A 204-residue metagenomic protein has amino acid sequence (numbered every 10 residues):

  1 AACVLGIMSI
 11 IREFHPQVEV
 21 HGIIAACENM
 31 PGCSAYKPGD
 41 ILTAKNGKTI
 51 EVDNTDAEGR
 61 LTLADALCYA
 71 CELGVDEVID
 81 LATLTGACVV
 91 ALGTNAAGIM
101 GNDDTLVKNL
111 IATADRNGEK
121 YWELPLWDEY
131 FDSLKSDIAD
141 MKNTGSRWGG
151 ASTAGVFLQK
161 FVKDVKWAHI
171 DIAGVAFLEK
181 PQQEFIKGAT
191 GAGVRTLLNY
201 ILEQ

Functional and structural regions predicted by a protein language model:
A1-Q204: A generic structural signal for tightly packed, nonpolar segments enriched in small/aliphatic residues
